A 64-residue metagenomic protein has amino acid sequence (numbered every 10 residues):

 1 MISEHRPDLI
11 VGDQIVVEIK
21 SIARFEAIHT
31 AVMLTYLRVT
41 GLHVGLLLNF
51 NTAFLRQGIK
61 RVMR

Functional and structural regions predicted by a protein language model:
M1-I15, I22-R24, A53-R64: Active-site metal-binding core of divalent-cation-utilizing nuclease and nuclease-like domains
P7-I10, V16, T35, G45-L47: Short, hydrophobic/aromatic-rich beta-strand segments within well-structured domains
S21-G58: Catalytic cores of nucleic-acid endonucleases
